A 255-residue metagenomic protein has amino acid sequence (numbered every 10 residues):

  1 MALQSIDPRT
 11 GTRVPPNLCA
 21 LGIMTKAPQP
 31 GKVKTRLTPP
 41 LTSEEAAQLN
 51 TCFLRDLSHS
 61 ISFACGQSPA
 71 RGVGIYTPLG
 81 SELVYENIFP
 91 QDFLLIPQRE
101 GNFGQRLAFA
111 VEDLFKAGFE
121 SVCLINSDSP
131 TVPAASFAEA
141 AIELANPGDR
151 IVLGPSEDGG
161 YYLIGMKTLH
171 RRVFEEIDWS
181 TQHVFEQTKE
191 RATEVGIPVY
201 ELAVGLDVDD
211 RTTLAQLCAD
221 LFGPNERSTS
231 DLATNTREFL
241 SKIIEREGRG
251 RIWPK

Functional and structural regions predicted by a protein language model:
A2-L37: N-terminal nucleotide-binding beta1-loop-alpha1 segment
N50-S68: A short, N-terminal amphipathic alpha-helix
A70-P78: Short beta-strand/loop segment that forms part of the nucleotide-sugar
N87-S121: Short phosphate-binding loop-to-helix
C123-I125: Short aromatic-hydrophobic micro-motifs that form the base-stacking/packing surface for donor nucleotide recognition
T131-D158: Conserved donor-nucleotide/metal-binding helix-loop-beta segment in metal-dependent transferases, i.e., the alpha-helix
R171-K189: Short, glycine-/small-residue-rich phosphate/pyrophosphate-handling segment
Q187-K255: Conserved alpha/beta core of the MobA/IspD/sugar-nucleotide pyrophosphorylase nucleotidyltransferase superfamily
